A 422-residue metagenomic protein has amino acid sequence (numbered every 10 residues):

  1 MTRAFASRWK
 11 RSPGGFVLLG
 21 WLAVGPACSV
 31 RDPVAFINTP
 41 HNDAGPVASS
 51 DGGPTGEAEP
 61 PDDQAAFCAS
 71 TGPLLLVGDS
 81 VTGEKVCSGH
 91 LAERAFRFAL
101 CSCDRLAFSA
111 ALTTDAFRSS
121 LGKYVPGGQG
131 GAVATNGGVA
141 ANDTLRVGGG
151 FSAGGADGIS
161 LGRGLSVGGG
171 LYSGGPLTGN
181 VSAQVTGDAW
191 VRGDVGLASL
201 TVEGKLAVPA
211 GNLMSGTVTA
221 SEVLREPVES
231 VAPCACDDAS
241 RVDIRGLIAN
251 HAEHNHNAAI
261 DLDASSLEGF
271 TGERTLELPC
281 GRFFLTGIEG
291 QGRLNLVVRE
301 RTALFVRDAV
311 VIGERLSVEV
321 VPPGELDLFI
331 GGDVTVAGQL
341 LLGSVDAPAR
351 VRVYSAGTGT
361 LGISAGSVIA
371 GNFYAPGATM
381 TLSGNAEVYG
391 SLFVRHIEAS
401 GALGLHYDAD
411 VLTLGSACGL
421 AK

Functional and structural regions predicted by a protein language model:
T2-A4: Positively charged n-region of N-terminal signal peptides that target proteins for export
S7, S12, L19-T71, V77-D79: Ser/Thr-rich, Pro/Gly/Ala-heavy low-complexity intrinsically disordered linkers and tails of secreted extracellular
V17-L19, E273-R274: Alpha-helical interaction segments
G53-K422: Primarily marks folded extracellular/lumenal domains of secretory and cell-surface proteins
